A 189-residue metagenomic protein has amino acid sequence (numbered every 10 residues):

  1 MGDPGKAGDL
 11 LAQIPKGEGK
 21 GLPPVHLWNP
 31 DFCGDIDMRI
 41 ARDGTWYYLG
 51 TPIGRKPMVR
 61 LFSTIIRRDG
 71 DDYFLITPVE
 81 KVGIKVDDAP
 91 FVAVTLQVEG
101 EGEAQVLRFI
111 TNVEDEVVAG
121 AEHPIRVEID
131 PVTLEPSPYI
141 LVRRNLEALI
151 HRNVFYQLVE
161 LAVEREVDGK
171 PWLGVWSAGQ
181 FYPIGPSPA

Functional and structural regions predicted by a protein language model:
M1-A189: Long, non-globular segments of proteins
